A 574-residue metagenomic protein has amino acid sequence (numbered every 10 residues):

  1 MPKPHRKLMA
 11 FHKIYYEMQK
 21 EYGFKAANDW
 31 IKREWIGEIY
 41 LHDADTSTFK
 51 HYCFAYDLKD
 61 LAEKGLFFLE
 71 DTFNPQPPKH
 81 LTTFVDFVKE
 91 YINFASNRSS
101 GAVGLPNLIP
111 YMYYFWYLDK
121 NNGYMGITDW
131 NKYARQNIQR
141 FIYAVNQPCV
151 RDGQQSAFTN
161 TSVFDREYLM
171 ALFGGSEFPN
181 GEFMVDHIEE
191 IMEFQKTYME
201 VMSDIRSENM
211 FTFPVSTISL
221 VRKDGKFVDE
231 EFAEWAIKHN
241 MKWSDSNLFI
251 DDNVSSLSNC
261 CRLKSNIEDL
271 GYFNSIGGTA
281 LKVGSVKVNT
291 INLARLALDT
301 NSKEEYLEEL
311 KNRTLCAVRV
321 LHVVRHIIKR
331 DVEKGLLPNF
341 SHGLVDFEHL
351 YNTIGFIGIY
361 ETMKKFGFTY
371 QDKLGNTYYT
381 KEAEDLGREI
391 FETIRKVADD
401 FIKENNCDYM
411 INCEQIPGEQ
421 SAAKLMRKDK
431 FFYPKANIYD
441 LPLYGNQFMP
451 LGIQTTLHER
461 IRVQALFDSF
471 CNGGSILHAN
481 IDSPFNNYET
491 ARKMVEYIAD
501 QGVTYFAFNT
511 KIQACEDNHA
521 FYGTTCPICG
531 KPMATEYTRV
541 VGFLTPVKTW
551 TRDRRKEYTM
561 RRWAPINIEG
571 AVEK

Functional and structural regions predicted by a protein language model:
M1-E348, T369, G375-T380, E384-P527 (+2 more regions): Conserved catalytic cores of very large enzyme subunits
L105-P110, Y114, L298, H349 (+5 more regions): Generic structural "secondary-structure junction" signal
K132-R135, Q139, Y143, K365 (+2 more regions): Metallocofactor- and cofactor-centric catalytic cores in central/energy metabolism, strongly enriched
S341-T362: Core structural elements
E361-T369: Well-ordered alpha-helical scaffold segments within catalytic/enzyme domains
Q371-L374, V547-T549: Short, surface-exposed acidic
K511-C529, T535-K574: Intrinsic, low-complexity terminal and presequence regions
